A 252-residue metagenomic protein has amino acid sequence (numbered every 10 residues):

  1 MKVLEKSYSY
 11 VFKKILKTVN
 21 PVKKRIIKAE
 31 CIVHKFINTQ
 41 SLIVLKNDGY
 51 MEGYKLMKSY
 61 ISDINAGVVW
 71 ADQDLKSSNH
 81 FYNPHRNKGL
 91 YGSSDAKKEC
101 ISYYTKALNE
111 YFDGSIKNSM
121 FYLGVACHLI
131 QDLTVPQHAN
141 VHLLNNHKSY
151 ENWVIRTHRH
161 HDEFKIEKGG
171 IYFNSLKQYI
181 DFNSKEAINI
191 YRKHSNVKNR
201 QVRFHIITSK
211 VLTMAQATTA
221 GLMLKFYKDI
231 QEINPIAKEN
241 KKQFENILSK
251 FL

Functional and structural regions predicted by a protein language model:
M1-D113, A139-R200, H205-K228, A237-L252: N-terminal, motif-rich segments that launch catalysis or mediate targeting to/interaction with membranes, typified by
E110-Y122: Short pre-active-site segment immediately N-terminal to the catalytic Zn-binding motif
S119-N140: Active-site alpha-helical segments that house and flank conserved acidic catalytic motifs for diphosphate chemistry
